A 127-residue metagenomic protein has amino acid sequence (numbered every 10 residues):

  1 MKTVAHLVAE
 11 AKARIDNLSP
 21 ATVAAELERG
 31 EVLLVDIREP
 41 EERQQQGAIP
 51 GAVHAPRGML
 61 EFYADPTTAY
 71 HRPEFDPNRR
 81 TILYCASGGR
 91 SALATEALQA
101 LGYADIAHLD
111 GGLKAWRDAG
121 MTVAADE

Functional and structural regions predicted by a protein language model:
M1-V32, P40-I82, G89-E127: Rhodanese-like catalytic fold shared by cysteine-dependent sulfurtransferases and DSP/PTP-type phosphatases
